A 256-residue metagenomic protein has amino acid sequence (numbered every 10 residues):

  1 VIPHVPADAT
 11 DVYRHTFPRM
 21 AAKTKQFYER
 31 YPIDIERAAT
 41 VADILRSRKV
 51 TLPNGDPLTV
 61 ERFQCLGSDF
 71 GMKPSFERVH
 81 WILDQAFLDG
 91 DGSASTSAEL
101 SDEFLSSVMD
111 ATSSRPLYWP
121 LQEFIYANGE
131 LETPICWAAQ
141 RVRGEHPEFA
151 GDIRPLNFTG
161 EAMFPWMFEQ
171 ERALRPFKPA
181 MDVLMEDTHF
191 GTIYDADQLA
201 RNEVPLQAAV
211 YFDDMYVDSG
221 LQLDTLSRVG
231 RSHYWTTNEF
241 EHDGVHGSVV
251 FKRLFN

Functional and structural regions predicted by a protein language model:
V1-R46: A catalytic-pocket lid/entrance helix-loop region that shapes and gates access to the active site across common
K49-D187: Alpha/beta-hydrolase fold active-site neighborhood
K73, F212-Y216: Acidic catalytic loop of the alpha/beta-hydrolase fold
I82-D84, A138, D218-S227: Short alpha-helix in the alpha/beta-hydrolase fold that links the catalytic acid
D187-Q198: A short, acidic, amphipathic alpha-helical segment used as a generic capping/interface helix at domain edges
L199-V210: Short beta-strand/loop motif that positions the catalytic acidic residue of the alpha/beta-hydrolase fold
A208, L226-W235, V249: C-terminal structured domains
Y216, W235-R253: Catalytic histidine-centered segment of alpha/beta-hydrolase-like enzymes
